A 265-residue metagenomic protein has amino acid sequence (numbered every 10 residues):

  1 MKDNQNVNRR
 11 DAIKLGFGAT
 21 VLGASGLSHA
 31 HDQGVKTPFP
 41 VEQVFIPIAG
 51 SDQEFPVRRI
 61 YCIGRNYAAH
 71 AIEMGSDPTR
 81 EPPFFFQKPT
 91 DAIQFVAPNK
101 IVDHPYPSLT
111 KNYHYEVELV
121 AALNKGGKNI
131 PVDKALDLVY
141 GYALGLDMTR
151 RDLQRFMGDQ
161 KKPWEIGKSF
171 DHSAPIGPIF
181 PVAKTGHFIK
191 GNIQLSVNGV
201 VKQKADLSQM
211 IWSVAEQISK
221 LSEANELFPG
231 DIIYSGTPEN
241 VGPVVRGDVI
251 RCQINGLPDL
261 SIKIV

Functional and structural regions predicted by a protein language model:
K2-T20: N-terminal secretory signal peptides and thylakoid transit peptides that target proteins across membranes
S28-A30: Boundary at the C-terminal end of the N-terminal hydrophobic targeting segment
D32-E54, A97-P98, R151-V265: Catalytic-pocket segment enriched in acidic/His residues
Q33-K134: Extended, compositionally biased flexible segments
R80-P82, P89, Y115-L119, L138-L144 (+4 more regions): A generic structural signal for short beta-strands and their flanking turns/coil linkers
V117-L119, L123-K125, A143-M148, F180 (+2 more regions): Short, structured patches in soluble enzyme cores that scaffold and shape functional sites
N129-P163: Hydrophobic, well-structured mid-protein blocks that either form specific transmembrane helices
